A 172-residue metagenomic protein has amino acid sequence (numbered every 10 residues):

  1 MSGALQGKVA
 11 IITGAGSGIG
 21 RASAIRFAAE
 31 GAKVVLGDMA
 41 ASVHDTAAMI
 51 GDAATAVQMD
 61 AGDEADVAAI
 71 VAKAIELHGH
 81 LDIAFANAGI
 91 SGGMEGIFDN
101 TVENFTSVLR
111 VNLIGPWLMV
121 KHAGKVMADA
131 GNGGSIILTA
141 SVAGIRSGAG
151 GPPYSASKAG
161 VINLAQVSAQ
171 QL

Functional and structural regions predicted by a protein language model:
V9, G16-S17: Conserved glycine-rich cofactor-binding loop
E30-D45: Conserved glycine-rich Rossmann-like NAD(P)H-binding loop of the short-chain dehydrogenase/reductase
Q58-A69, V102: The beta1-alpha1 cofactor-binding region of Rossmann-like NAD(H)/NADP(H)-dependent oxidoreductases
E95-I97, T101-T106: Substrate-binding pocket helix/loop in short-chain dehydrogenase/reductase
V120, S157, A165: Active-site helix of classical SDR
K125, Q170-Q171: Alpha-helical segment proximal to the catalytic Tyr-Lys
S141: Residue(s) in the substrate-gating loop at a strand-loop-helix junction that position the organic substrate next
